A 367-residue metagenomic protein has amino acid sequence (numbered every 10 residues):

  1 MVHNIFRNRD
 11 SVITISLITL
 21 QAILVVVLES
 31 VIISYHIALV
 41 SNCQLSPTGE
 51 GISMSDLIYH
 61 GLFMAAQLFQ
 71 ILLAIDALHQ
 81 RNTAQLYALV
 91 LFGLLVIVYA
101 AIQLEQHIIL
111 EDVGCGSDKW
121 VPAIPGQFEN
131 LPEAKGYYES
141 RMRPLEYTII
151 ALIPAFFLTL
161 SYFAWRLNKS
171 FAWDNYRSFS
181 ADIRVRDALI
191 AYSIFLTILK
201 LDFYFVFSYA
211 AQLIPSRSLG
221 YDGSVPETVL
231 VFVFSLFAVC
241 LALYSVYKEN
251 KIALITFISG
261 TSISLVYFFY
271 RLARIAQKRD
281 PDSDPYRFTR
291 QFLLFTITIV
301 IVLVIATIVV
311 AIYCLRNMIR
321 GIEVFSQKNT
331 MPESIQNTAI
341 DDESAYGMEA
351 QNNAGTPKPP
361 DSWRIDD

Functional and structural regions predicted by a protein language model:
M1, R177-I198, I319-D367: Non-transmembrane, juxtamembrane loop and terminal tail segments of multi-pass eukaryotic membrane proteins
M1-D10, S41-L62, G116-I149, A181-A188 (+2 more regions): Juxtamembrane membrane-interface segments at transmembrane-helix boundaries in membrane proteins
M1-L72, L78-R81: N-terminal signal-anchor/initial transmembrane insertion module of eukaryotic multi-pass membrane proteins
T14-I18, D56-H107, L213, L219 (+2 more regions): Signature of small four-pass
Q70, D76-R166: Hydrophobic, ordered structural segments
Q127-V231: Generic multipass alpha-helical transmembrane bundles of integral membrane proteins
L158-D174, L243-I255, I305-M331, A339: Transmembrane-helix exit/juxtamembrane "anchor" motif
G260-I340: Membrane-proximal bilayer-interacting regions
